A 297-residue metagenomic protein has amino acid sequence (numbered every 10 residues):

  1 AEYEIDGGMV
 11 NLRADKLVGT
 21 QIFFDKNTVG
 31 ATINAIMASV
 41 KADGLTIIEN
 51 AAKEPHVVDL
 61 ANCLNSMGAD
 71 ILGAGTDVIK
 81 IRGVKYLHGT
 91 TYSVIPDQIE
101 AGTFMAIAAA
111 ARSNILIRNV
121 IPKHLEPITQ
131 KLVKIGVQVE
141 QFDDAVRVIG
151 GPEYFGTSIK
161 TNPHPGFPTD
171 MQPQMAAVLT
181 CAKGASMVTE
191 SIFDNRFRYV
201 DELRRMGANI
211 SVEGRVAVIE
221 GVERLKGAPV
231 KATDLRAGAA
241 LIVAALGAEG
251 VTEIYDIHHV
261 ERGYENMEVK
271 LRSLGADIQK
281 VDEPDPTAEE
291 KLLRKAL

Functional and structural regions predicted by a protein language model:
A1-L297: Structural preference for solvent-exposed beta-strand-turn elements and adjacent flexible terminal/loop segments within
